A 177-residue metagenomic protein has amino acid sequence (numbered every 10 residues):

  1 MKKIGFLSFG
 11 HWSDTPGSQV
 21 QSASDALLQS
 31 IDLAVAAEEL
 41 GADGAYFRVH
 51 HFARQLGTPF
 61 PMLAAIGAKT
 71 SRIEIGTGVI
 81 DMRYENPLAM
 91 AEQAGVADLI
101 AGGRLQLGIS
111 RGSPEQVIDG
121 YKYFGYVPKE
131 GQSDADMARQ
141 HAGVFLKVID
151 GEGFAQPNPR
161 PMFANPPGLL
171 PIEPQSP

Functional and structural regions predicted by a protein language model:
M1-I73: N-terminal beta1-alpha1-beta2 module of alpha/beta enzyme domains
K2-A23, Y84-A155: Flexible, glycine-rich active-site loops centered on histidine and acidic residues that chelate a metal or position
A45, I75, L105-L107: Hydrophobic residues within beta-strands of alpha/beta enzymes
R48, G78, G108-S110: Structural motif
R54-L56, T77-E85: Active-site nucleophile and cofactor-binding loops and adjacent substrate-binding regions of central metabolic enzymes
R160-P171: Active-site glycine-rich loop that binds ribose-phosphate moieties when present
I172-P177: Loop-centered beta-sheet repeat module
